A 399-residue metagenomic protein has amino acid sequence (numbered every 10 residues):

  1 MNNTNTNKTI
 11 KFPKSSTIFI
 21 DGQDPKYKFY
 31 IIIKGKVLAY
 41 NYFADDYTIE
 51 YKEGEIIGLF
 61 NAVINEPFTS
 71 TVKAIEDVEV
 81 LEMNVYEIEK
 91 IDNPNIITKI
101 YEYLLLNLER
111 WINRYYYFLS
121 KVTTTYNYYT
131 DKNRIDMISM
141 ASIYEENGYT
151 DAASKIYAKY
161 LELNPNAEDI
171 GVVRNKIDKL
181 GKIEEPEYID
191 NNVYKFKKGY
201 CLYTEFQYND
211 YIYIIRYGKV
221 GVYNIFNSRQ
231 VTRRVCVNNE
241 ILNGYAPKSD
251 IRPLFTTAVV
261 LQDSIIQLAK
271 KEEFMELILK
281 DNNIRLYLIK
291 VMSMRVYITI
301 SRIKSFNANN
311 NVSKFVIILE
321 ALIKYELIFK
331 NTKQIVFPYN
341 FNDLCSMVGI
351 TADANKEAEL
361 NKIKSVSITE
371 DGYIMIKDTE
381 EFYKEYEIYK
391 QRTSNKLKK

Functional and structural regions predicted by a protein language model:
M1-T98, E272-E273, F306, K314 (+1 more regions): Hydrophobic, helix-prone linear segments
M1-Y42, N175-I225: Regulatory nucleotide-sensing modules
K36, D77-E79, K219, D263-I265 (+1 more regions): Structural motif
T48-E109, V231-I289: Cyclic-nucleotide recognition modules
L106-Y129: Repeat-mediated protein-protein interaction surfaces in helical alpha-solenoids
K121-V122, T299-N311, F329, K333: Short, Lys/Arg-enriched, Trp-marked, Pro/Gly-tolerant hinge/linker segments that flank
V122-Y128, N166-E187: TPR/TPR-like alpha-solenoid helical repeat scaffolds
Y129-A167, V173, I318, L322-K399: Phosphate-/nucleic-acid-contacting segments
